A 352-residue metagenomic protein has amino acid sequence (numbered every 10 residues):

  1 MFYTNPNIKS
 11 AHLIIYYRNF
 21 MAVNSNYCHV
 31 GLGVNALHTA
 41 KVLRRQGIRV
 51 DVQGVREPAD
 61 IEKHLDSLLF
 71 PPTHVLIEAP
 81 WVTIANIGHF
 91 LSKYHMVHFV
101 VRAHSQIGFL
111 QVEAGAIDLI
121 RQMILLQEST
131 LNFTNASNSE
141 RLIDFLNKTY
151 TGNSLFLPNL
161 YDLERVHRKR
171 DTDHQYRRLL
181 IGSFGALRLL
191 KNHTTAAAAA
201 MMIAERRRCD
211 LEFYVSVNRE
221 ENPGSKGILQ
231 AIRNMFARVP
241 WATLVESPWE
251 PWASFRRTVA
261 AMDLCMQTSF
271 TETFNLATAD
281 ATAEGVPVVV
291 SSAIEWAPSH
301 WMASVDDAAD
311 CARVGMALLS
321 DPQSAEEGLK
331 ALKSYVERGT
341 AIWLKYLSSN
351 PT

Functional and structural regions predicted by a protein language model:
Q111-A114, F156, L160-R178: Acidic anion/phosphate-binding donor-loop and adjacent secondary structure in glycosyltransferase catalytic cores
I120-F156, Y161-L163: A short, active-site helix/loop in glycosyltransferases that binds the activated sugar's phosphate group
T172-K191, A197-M201, Y214: Conserved donor-binding/catalytic core segment of Leloir-type glycosyltransferases
L211-Q230: Glycosyltransferase donor-sugar binding loop
G227-W249: Nucleotide-activated donor-binding/catalytic signature segment of Leloir-type glycosyltransferases, i.e., the conserved
F270: Aromatic "clamp/platform" in nucleotide-sugar-dependent glycosyltransferases that forms part of the donor/acceptor
A297-S320: Change "using UDP/GDP/dTDP sugars" to "using nucleotide sugars
S320-T352: A charged, aromatic-enriched C-terminal amphipathic alpha-helix characteristic of glycosyltransferases across folds
